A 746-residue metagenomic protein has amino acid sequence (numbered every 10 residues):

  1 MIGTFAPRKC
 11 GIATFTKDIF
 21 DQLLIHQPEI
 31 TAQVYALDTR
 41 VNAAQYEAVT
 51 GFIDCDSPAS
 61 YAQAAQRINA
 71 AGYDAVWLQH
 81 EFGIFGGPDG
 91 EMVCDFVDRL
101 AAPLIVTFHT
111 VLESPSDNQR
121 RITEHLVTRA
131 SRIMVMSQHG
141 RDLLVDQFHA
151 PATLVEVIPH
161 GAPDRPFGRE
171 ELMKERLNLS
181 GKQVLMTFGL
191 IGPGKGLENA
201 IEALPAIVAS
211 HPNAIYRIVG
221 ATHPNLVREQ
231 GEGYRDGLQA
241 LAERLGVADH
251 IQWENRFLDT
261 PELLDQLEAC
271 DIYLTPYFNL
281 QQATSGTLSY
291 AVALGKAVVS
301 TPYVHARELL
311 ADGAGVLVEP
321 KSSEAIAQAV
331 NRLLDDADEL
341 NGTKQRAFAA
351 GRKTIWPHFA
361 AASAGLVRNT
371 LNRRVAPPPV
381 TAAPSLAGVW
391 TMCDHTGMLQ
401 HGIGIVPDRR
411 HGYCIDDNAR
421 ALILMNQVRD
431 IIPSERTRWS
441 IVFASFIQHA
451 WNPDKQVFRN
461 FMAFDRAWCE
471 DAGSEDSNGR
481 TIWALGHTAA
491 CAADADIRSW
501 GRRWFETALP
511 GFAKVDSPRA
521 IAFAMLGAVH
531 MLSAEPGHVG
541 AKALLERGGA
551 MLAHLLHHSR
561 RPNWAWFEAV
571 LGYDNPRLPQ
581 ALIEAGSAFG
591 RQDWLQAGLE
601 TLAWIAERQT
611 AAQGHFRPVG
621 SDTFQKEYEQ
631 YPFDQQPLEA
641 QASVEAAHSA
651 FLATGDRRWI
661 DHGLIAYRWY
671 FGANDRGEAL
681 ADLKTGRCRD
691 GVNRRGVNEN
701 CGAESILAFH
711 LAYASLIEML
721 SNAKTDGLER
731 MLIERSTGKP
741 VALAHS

Functional and structural regions predicted by a protein language model:
S131, H250, D265-Q282, K296: Acidic donor-binding loop of glycosyltransferase active sites
H139, G161, T222: Carbohydrate-associated surface elements
F167-L179, V184: A short helix/loop element that forms part of the nucleotide-sugar donor recognition site in Leloir-type
L179-K195, I201-L204, R217-V219: Conserved donor-binding/catalytic core segment of Leloir-type glycosyltransferases
A214-I215, E243, F359, G365 (+1 more regions): Glycan-recognition and catalytic cores of secretory/periplasmic carbohydrate-active enzymes
Q230-F257, P261: Nucleotide-activated donor-binding/catalytic signature segment of Leloir-type glycosyltransferases, i.e., the conserved
V292-A293, A297-S300: Short hydrophobic beta-strand element within catalytic cores of glycosyltransferases and related nucleotide-activated
D312, V316-S323, R332-A337: Conserved acidic donor-binding segment of nucleotide-sugar-dependent glycosyltransferases
